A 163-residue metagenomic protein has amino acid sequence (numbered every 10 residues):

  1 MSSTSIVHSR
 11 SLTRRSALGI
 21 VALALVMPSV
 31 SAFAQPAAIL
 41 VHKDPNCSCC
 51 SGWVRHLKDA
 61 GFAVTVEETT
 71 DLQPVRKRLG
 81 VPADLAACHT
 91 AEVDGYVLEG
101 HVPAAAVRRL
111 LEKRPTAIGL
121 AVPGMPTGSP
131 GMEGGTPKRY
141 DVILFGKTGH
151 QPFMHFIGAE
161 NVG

Functional and structural regions predicted by a protein language model:
M1-L12, S16-S29: N-terminal secretory signal peptides
A32-P36: Boundary at the C-terminal end of the N-terminal hydrophobic targeting segment
A37-G52: Local sequence-structure signature of Cys/Sec-based thiol-disulfide redox active-site neighborhoods
A38-I39, F62-V64, D94-V97: Short active-site oxyanion
N46, W53, E68-D71, P103-V107: Stable alpha-helical elements in mature extracytoplasmic
R55-V66: Conserved helix-turn-beta segment immediately C-terminal to the redox Cys motif in thioredoxin-like folds
V64-V75, L85, V93: Thiol-based oxidoreductase modules, predominantly thioredoxin-like and allied folds used for disulfide exchange
R78-G163: Thiol/selenol-based redox catalytic cores and closely related redox-interacting motifs
